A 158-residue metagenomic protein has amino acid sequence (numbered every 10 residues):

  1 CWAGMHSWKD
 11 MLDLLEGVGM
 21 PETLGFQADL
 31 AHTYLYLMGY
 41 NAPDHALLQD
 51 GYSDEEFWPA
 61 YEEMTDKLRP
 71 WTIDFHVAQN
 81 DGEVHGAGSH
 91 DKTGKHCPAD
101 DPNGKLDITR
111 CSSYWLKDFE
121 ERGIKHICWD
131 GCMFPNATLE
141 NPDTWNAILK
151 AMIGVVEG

Functional and structural regions predicted by a protein language model:
C1-A3: Conserved strand-turn element in the central/C-terminal portion of the radical SAM core barrel that lines
M5-G158: Histidine-acidic metal/acid-base catalytic patches
